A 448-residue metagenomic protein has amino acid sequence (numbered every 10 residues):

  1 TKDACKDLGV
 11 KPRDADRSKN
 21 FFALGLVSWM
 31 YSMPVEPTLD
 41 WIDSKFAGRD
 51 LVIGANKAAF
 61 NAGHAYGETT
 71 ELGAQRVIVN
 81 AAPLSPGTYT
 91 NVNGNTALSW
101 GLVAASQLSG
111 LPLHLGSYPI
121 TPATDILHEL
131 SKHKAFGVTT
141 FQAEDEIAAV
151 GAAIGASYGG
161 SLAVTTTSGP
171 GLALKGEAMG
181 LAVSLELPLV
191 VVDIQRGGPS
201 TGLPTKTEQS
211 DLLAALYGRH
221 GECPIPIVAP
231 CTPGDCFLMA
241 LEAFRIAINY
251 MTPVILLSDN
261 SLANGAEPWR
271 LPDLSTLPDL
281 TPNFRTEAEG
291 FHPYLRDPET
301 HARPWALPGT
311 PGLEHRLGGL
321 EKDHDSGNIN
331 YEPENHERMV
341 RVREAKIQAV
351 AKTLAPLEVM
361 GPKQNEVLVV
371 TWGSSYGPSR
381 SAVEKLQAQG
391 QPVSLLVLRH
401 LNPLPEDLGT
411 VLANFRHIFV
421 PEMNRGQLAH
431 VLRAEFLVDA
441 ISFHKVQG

Functional and structural regions predicted by a protein language model:
T1, T166, V190-I194, L257 (+2 more regions): Generic beta-sheet signal
T1-K2, V35-P37, E68-V79, T121-K134 (+3 more regions): Acidic-glycine-rich active-site phosphate/pyrophosphate-binding loop
T1-S109: Active-site cofactor/cluster-binding pocket
K2-C5, L72-G87, A105-P112, E129-F136 (+4 more regions): Gly-rich Lys/Arg/Thr-decorated short loops/hinges at beta-loop-alpha junctions or inter-strand turns that position
A4-K11, L24-W29, M33-F46, R219-H220 (+3 more regions): Peripheral docking tails and interdomain loops at the edges of cofactor- or intermediate-handling domains
P12, R17, S28, R49-I53 (+14 more regions): Hydrophobic alpha-helical scaffolding
L84, V92-G101, S109, M239 (+1 more regions): Flexible, low-complexity linker and terminal segments
W100, A105, L113-H114, T121-Y217 (+2 more regions): Thiamine diphosphate
